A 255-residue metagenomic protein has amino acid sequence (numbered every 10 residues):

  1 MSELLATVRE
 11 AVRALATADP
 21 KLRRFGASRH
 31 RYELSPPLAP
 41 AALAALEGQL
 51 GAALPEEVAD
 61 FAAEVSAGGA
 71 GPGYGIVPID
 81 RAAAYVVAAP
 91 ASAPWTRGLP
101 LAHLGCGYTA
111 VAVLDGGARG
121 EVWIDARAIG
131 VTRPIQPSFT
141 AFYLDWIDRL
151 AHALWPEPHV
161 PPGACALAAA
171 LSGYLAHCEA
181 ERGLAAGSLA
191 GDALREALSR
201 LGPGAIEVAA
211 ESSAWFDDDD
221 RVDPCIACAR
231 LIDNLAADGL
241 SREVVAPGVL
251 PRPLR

Functional and structural regions predicted by a protein language model:
M1-V8, T132-Y143, R221: Intrinsic-disorder-associated interaction segments
M1-Y108: A surface-exposed partner-binding patch
V12-L15, D19, L150, L154 (+2 more regions): Short, flexible helical or helix-coil boundary motifs
G51, L101, F142, A170 (+1 more regions): A residue-level signal for conserved active-site and pocket-lining positions in enzyme catalytic cores
P55, P134-D145, C165-A169, A227: Secondary-structure junction/capping motif
V65-P158: Long, low-complexity, intrinsically disordered segments enriched in glycines and aromatic residues
P156-R255: Zinc-dependent deaminase catalytic domain
